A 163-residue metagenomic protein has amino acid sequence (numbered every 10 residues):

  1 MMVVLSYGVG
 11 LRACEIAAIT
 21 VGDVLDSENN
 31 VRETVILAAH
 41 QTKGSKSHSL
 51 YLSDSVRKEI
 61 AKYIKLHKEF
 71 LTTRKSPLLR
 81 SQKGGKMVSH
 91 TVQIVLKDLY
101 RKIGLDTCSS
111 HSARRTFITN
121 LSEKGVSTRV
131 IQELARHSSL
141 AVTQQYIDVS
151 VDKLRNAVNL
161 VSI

Functional and structural regions predicted by a protein language model:
M1-L11, L71: Basic, Lys/Arg- and aromatic-enriched nucleic-acid-binding interface segment
S6, L121-S122: Short helix-to-turn junction characteristic of helix-turn-helix DNA-binding domains, especially the helix
I16, C108, I118, G125-H137 (+1 more regions): Active-site-proximal segment of tyrosine recombinases
A18-S47, Y51, V56: Conserved tyrosine-mediated DNA breakage-rejoining catalytic core shared by Y-recombinases
Q41, H137-L160: Catalytic-site neighborhood detector that most strongly recognizes the C-terminal catalytic loop/helix of tyrosine
Q41-A61, K75-K97: C-terminal catalytic core of Y-nucleophile DNA break-rejoin enzymes
